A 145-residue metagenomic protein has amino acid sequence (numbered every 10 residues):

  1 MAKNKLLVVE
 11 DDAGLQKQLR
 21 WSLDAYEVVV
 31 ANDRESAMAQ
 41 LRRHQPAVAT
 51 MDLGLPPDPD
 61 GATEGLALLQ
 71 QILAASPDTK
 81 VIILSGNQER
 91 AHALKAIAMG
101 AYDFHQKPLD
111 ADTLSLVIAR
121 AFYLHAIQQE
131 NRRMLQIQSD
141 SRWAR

Functional and structural regions predicted by a protein language model:
D12-E35, R43: Two-component/phosphorelay signaling modules centered on CheY-like receiver
A39, D58-D78: Short amphipathic alpha-helix used as the core "switch/output" element in two-component signaling
H44-L55: Active-site beta3 strand of CheY-like receiver
E64, E89-H92: Alpha4-beta5-alpha5 switch/output surface of CheY-like receiver
A91, H105, L109-I118, A126: C-terminal output helix
L116-R145: Flexible nucleotide-interacting loop at or near the entrance of a catalytic core
